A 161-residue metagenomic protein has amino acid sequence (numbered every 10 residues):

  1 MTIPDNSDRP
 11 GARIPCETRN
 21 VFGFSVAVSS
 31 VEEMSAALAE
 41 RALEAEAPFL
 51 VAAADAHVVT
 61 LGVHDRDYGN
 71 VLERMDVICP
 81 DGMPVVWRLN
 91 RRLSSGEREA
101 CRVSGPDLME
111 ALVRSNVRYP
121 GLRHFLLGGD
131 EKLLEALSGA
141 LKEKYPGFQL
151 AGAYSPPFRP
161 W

Functional and structural regions predicted by a protein language model:
T2-R102, M109: N-terminal nucleotide/polyanion-binding subdomain common to many enzyme families
G11, R88-W161: Conserved beta-alpha
